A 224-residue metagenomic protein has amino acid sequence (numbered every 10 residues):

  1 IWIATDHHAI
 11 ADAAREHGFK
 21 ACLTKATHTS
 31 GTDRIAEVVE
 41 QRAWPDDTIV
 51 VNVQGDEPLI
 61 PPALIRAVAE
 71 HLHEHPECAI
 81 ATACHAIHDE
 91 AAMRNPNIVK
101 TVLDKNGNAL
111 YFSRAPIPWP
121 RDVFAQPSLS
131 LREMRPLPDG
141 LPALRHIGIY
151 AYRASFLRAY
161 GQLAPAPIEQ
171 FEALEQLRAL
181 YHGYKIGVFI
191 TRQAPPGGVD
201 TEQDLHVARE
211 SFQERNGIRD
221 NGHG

Functional and structural regions predicted by a protein language model:
W2, H8-E70: Short phosphate-binding loop-to-helix
K20, N108, K185-G187: Conserved beta-strand segments of alpha/beta enzyme cores
A36-E40, N95-V99, D204: Short, surface-exposed amphipathic charged segments that create phosphate/polyanion-binding patches used for binding
D46-D47, H75-C78, Y184: Short, high-confidence coil segments that cap the C-terminus of an alpha-helix and link into the following beta-strand
I60-A166: Conserved core of the sugar-phosphate nucleotidyltransferase
P127-D220: Conserved alpha/beta core of the MobA/IspD/sugar-nucleotide pyrophosphorylase nucleotidyltransferase superfamily
